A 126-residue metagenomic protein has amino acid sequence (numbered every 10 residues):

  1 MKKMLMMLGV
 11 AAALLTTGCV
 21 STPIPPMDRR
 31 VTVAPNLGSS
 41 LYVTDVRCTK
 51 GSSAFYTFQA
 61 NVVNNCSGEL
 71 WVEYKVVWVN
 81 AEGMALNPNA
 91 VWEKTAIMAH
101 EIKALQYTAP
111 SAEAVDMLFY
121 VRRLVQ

Functional and structural regions predicted by a protein language model:
M1-L8: Bacterial N-terminal signal peptides that target proteins for export
L15-G18: C-terminal motif of bacterial Sec signal peptides marking the signal peptidase cleavage site
V20-S53: Transition segment at domain starts
I24-D28, P110-Q126: Terminal connector regions
S40, E69-W71, A81-V91: Short beta-strand and strand-turn-strand segments in soluble, beta-rich domains
A54-F58: Structural beta-strand segments of beta-rich domains
V62-C66: Asparagine-centered strand-capping/turn motif at beta-strand->loop junctions
N87-E113: Intrinsically disordered, low-complexity Pro/Gly/Ser/Thr-rich segments with frequent PxxP/GP/PP motifs and embedded
